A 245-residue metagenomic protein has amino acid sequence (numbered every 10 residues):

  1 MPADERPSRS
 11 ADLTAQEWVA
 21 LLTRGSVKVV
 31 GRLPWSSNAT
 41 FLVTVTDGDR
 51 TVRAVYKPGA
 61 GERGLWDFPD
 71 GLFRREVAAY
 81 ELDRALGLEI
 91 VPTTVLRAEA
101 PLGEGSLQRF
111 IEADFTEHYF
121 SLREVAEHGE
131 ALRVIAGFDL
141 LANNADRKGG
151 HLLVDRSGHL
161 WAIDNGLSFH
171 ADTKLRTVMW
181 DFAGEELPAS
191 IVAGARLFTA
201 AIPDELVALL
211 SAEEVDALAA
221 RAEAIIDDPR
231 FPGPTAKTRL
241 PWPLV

Functional and structural regions predicted by a protein language model:
M1-T23: Juxta-kinase regulatory segment immediately upstream of eukaryotic protein kinase catalytic domains
P2-R6, T116, L209: Broad phosphate/nucleotide-binding scaffolds in NTP-utilizing and phosphate-metabolizing enzymes
A15-V19, R24-V30, N143, D227-T238: Short loop/turn hinge sites at secondary-structure boundaries
A20-R123, E127-H128, L132-A145, G149 (+1 more regions): Conserved ATP-binding subdomain of kinase catalytic cores across diverse folds
R32, T46, D155-V245: C-terminal catalytic region of ATP-dependent kinase domains
